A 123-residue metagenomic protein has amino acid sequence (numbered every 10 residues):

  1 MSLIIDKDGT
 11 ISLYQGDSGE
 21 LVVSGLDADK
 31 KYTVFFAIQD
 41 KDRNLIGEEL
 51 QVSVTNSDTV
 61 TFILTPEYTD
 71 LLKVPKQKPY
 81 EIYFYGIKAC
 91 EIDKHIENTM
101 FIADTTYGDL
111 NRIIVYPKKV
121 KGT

Functional and structural regions predicted by a protein language model:
M1-T123: Contiguous segments within soluble domain cores/interaction surfaces
